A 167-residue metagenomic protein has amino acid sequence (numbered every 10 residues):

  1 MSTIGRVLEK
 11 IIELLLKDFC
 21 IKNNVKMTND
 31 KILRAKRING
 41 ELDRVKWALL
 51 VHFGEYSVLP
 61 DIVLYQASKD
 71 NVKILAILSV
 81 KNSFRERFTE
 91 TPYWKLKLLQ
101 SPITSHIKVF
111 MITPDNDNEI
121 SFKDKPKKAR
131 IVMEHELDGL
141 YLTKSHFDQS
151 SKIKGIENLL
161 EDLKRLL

Functional and structural regions predicted by a protein language model:
M1-W47: Acidic-basic catalytic patches of nuclease active cores, encompassing PD-(D/E)XK and other metal-cofactor nuclease
I4-E9, E55, F84-R87: Phosphate/oxyanion-binding active-site loops and adjacent basic polyanion-contact surfaces
K17, K22, T104, K108-L167: C-terminal tail/extension regions appended to the core domain(s) of diverse proteins
N24, S68-K73: Short, solvent-exposed loop/turn segments that connect beta-strands within catalytic domains and beta-strand-rich
L50, S57-Q66: Short acidic loop-to-beta-strand element that houses the catalytic metal-binding Asp/Glu of nuclease active sites
I62-L64, L75-N82, T91: Conserved catalytic cores of phosphodiester-cleaving nucleases, focusing on short active-site segments
K81-R87, N116-E119: Short acidic, S/G/P-rich loop/turn micro-motifs used as interaction or catalytic elements
F88-I103: Short, charged, amphipathic alpha-helix that recurs within catalytic cores of restriction-modification and other
